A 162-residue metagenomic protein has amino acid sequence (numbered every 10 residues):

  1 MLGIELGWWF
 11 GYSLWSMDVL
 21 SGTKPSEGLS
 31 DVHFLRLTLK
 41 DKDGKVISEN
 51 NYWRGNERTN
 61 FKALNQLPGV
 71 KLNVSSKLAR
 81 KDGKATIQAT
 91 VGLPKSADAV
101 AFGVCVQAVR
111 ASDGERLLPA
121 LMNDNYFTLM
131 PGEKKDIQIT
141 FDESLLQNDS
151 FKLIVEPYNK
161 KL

Functional and structural regions predicted by a protein language model:
M1, G7-S30, R116-S144: Intrinsically disordered, low-complexity Pro/Gly/Ser/Thr-rich segments with frequent PxxP/GP/PP motifs and embedded
M1, S96-E115, V155-Y158: Short acidic, flexible loop segments centered on an aromatic residue
V19-A63, L118, T140-L162: Terminal connector regions
L20-G22, K71-K77, I87-T90, A120-Y126: Short structured motifs
L37, V106, G132: Hydrophobic, well-ordered secondary-structure elements that form the walls of internal hydrophobic environments
R54-K84: Low-complexity, acidic Ser/Thr/Pro/Gly-rich terminal tails and inter-domain linkers that flank the onset of structured
K84-Q88, K134-D136: Intrinsic-disorder/low-complexity, polar/charged segments enriched in Ser/Thr/Lys/Arg/Asp/Glu/Gln
A89-A97: Asparagine-centered strand-capping/turn motif at beta-strand->loop junctions
